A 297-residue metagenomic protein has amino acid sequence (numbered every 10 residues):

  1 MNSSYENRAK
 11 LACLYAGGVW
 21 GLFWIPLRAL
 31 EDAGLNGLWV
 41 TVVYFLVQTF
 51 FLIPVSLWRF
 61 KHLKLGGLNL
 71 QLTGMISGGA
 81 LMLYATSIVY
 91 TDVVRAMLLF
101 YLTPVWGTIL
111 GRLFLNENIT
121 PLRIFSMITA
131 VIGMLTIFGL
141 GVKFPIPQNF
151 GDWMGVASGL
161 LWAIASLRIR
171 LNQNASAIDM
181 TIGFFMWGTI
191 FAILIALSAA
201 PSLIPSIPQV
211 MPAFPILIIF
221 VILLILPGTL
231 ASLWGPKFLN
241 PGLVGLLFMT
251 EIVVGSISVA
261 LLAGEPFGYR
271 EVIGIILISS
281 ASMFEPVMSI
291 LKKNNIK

Functional and structural regions predicted by a protein language model:
M1-W39, I128, P145-L171, K297: Glycine-/small-residue-enriched transmembrane alpha-helix faces in small-molecule transporters and effluxers
Y5-A9, G34-L38, L63-G67, G139-L161 (+2 more regions): Juxtamembrane helix-entry segments on the extracytoplasmic side of multipass membrane proteins
R8-A12, L38-P54, T129, W153 (+1 more regions): Hydrophobic alpha-helical transmembrane segments of multi-pass integral membrane proteins, especially transporters
L11, V43, M97-L102, I169-G188 (+1 more regions): Helix-helix packing/entry segments at the starts of transmembrane helices
Y15-L22, P26, Q71-T86, T136 (+5 more regions): Hydrophobic alpha-helical transmembrane segments of multi-pass membrane transport proteins, especially secondary
Q48-G66, I132-I146, G188-A213, A260 (+1 more regions): Membrane-interface helix-cap regions at the ends of transmembrane helices in multi-pass membrane proteins
K64, M97-F100, N116-T136, P145-D152 (+1 more regions): Loop-to-transmembrane alpha-helix entry segments
G139-L140, M249-K297: C-terminal-most transmembrane helix of multi-pass membrane proteins
